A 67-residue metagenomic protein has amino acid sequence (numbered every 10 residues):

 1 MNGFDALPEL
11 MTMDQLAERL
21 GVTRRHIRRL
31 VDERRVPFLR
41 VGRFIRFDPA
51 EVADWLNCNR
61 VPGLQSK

Functional and structural regions predicted by a protein language model:
M1-H26: Polyanion-binding surface elements
D32-E33, N57: Residue-level detection of the helix-turn-helix DNA-binding "recognition helix"
L39-I45: Short Lys/Arg-enriched helix C-cap and helix-to-coil transition segments that create basic nucleic-acid-contact patches
A50-K67: A short, Lys/Arg-enriched interface patch at domain edges and termini
